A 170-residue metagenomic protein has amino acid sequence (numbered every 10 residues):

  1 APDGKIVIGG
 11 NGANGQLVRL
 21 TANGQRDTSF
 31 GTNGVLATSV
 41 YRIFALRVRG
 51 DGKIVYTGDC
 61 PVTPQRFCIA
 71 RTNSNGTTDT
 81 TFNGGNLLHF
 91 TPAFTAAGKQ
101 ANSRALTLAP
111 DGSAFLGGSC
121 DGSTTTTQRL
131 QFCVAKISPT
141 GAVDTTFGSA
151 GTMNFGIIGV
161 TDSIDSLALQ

Functional and structural regions predicted by a protein language model:
A1-Q170: Extracytoplasmic mature domains of secreted or surface-exposed proteins
